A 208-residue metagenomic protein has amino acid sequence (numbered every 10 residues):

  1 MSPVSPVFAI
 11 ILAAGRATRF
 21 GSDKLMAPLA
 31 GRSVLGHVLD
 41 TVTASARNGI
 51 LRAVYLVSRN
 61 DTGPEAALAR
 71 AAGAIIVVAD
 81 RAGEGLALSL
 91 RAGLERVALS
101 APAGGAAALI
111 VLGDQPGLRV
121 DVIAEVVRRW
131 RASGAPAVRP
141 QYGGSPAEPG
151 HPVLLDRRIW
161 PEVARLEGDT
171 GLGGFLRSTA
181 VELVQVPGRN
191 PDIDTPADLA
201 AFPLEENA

Functional and structural regions predicted by a protein language model:
S2-P149, R157, A180-V186: Nucleotide and nucleotide-moiety/phosphate-recognizing core
S2-S5, P161-A208: Conserved alpha/beta core of the MobA/IspD/sugar-nucleotide pyrophosphorylase nucleotidyltransferase superfamily
H151-L155, P191-I193: Short glycine- and hydrophobic/aromatic-rich loop-to-beta-strand nucleating segment in the catalytic cores
L154-R157, L166: Short, well-ordered coil↔helix boundary/capping segments
